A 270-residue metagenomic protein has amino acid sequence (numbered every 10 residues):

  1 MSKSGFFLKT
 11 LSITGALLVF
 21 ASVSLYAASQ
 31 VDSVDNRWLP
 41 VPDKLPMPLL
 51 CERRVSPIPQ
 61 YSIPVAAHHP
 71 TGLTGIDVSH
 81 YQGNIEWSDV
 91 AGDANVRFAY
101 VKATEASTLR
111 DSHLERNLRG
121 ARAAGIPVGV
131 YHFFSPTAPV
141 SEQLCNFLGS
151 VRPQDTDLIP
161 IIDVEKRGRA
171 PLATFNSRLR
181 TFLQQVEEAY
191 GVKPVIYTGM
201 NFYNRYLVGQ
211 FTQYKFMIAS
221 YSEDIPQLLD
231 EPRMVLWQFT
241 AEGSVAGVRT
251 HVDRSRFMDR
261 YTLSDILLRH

Functional and structural regions predicted by a protein language model:
M1-L18: N-terminal Sec-pathway targeting helices
L18-A28: Hydrophobic alpha-helical membrane-insertion segments, chiefly the h-region of N-terminal signal peptides
S29-G75, F211-H270: Functionally critical loop-and-helix segments that line ligand-binding/catalytic clefts of soluble enzyme domains
Y61-S62, H68-G83, A91, K102-T181 (+1 more regions): Substrate-binding cleft of extracellular glycoside hydrolase catalytic domains
N84-W87, Y203-R205: Short, well-ordered alpha-helical microsegments
T108, T137, Y203, I225 (+1 more regions): Flexible, glycine-rich phosphate/dinucleotide-binding loops and adjacent beta-alpha linkers at cofactor/substrate
L158-E231: Catalytic domains of cell-wall/extracellular-matrix polysaccharide-remodeling enzymes, centered on de-N-acetylation
